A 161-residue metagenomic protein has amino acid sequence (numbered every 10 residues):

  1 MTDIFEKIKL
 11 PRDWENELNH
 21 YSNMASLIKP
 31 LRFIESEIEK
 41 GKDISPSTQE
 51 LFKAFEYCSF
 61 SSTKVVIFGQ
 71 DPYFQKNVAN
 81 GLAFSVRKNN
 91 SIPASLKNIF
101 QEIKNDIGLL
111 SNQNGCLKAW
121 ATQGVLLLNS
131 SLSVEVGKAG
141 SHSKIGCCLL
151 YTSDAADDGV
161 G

Functional and structural regions predicted by a protein language model:
M1-I92, C116: Active-site and ligand/interface coordination hotspots across diverse enzymes and nucleic-acid-associated assemblies
S91, S95, I99: Conserved short loop/helix modules at catalytic or binding sites in compact beta-alpha or helix-hairpin-helix contexts
N98-L150: Internal catalytic-core helix/loop-beta-alpha segment that presents or stabilizes conserved functional determinants
Y151-A156: Conserved small/polar residues in nucleotide/adenosyl-binding loops
G159-G161: N-terminal low-complexity segments that are often proline-rich with Ser/Thr-Pro
